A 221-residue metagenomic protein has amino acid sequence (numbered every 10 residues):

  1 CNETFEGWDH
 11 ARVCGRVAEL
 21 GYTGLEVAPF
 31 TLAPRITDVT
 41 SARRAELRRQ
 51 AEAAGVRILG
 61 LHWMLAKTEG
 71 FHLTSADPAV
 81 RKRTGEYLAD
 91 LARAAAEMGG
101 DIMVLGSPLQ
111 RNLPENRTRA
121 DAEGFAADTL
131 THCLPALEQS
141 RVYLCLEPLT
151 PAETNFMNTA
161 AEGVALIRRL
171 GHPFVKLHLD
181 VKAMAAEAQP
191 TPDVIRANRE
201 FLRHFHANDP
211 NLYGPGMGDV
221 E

Functional and structural regions predicted by a protein language model:
C1-D9: Boundary/entry segment of secreted carbohydrate-active catalytic domains
C1-N2, L25-V27, I58-W63, M103-L105 (+3 more regions): Hydrophobic faces of well-ordered beta-strands that scaffold small-molecule active sites in alpha/beta enzyme cores
T4-F5, P29-T31, M64-K67, L109-R111 (+3 more regions): Active-site-proximal loop/turn and secondary-structure-junction residues that shape catalytic pockets, frequently
G7, C14, I36-D38, T74-A79 (+4 more regions): Gly/Pro-rich active-site loop or hairpin
A11, E52-A53, R57, G70-K176 (+1 more regions): Active-site acidic/histidine proton-transfer and metal-coordination neighborhood in alpha/beta enzyme cores
C14-G21, D38-H62, A92-G99, T131-Q139 (+3 more regions): Acidic (Asp/Glu)-rich catalytic clusters
Y22-P34, G171-A185: Extended hydrophobic secondary-structure segments
E26-E52, S107-R117, P151: Glycine-rich, proline-tolerant flexible connector loops at the mouths of alpha/beta enzymes
